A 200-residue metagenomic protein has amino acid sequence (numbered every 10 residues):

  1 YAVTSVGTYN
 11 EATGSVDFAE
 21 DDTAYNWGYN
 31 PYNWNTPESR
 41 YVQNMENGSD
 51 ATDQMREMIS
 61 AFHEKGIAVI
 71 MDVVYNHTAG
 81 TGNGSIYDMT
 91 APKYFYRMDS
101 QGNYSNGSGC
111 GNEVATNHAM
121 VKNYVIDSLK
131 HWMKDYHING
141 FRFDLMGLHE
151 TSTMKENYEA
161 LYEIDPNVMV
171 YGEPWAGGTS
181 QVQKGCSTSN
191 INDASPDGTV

Functional and structural regions predicted by a protein language model:
Y1-Y136, T153-D165, M169: Substrate-binding/active-site clefts of carbohydrate-active enzymes
Y29, N139, L145-V200: Active-site-proximal helices and loops of the catalytic beta/alpha 8
